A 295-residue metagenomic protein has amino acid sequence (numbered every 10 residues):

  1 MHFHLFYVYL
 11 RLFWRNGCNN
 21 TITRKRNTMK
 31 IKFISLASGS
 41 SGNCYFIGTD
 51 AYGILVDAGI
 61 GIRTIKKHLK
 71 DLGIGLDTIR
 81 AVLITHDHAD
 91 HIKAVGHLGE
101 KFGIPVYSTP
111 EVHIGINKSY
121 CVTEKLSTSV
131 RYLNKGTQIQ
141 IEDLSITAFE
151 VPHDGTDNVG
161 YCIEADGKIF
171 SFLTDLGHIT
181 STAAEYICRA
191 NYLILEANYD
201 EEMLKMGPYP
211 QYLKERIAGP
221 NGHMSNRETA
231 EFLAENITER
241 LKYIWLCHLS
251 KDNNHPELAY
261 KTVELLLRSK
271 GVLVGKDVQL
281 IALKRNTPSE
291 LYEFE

Functional and structural regions predicted by a protein language model:
F3-L10, G17, T21: Short hydrophobic alpha-helical segments enriched in small aliphatic residues
Y9-R15, R26-L72, D157-D175, Y192: Conserved beta-strand hairpin/beta-sheet module of binuclear metal-dependent hydrolase folds, prominently
I34-C44, H86-H91, V95, V106 (+1 more regions): Structured catalytic core of nucleotide-sugar glycosyltransferases
S41, H88-I92, I114-G115, T156 (+3 more regions): Active-site environment of divalent metal-dependent phosphoester hydrolases
V56-G59, R80-D87, Y107-P110, S171-T174 (+3 more regions): Active-site neighborhood of phospho(di)ester-bond hydrolases with catalytic His/Asp-centered motifs
I62-T109: Active-site metal-binding motif and surrounding structural segment of the metallo-beta-lactamase
P110-G160, E164-G167: Metallo-beta-lactamase
S181-I281: Cap/insert and terminal regions of metallo-dependent hydrolase folds
